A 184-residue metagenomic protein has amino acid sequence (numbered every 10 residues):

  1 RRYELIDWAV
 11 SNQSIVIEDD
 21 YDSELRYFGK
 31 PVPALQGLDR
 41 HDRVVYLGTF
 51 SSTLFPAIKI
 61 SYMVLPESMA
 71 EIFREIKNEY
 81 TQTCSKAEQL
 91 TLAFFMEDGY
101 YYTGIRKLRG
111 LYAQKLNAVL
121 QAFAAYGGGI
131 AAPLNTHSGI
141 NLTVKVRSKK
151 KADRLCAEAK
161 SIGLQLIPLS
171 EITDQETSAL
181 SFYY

Functional and structural regions predicted by a protein language model:
R1-Y184: PLP-dependent class I/II
